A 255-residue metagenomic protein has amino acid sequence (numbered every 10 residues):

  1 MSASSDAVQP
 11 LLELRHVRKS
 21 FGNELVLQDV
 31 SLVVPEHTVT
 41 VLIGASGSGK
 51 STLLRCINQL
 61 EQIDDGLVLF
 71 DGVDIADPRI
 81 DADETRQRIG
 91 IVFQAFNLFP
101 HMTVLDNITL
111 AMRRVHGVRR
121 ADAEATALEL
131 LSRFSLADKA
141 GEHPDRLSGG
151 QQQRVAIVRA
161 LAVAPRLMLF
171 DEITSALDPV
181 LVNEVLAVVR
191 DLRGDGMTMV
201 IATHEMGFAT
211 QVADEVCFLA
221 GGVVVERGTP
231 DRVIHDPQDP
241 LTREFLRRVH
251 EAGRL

Functional and structural regions predicted by a protein language model:
M1-R18, G253-L255: ABC-family P-loop ATPase nucleotide-binding domain
P10-L12, R18-G221, V225-P230: ABC family nucleotide-binding domain
R232-L255: C-terminal boundary and immediately downstream tail of ABC-type ATPase nucleotide-binding domains
